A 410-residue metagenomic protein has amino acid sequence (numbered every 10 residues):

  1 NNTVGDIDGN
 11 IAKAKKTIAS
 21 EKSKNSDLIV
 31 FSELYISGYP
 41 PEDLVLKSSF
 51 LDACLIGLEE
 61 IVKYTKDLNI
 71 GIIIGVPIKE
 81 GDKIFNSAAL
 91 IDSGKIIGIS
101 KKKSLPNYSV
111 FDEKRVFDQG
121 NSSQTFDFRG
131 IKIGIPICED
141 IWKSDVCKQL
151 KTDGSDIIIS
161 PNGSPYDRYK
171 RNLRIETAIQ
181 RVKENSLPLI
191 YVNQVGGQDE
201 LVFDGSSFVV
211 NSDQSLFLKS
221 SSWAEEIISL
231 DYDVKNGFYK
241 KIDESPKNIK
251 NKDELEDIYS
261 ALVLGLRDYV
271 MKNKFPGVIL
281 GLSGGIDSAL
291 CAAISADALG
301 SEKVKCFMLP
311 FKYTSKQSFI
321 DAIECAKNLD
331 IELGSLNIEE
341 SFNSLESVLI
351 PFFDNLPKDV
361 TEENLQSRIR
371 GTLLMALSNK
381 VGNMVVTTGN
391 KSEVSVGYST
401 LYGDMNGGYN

Functional and structural regions predicted by a protein language model:
N1-G281, D297-K303, M308, L333: Enzyme catalytic cores with a strong preference for nitrogen-chemistry domains
T3, K143, D167, S288 (+2 more regions): Alpha-helix N-cap/loop-to-helix initiation residues
C54, G81, R171, E200-F203 (+11 more regions): Active-site-proximal structural scaffolding
K102-P106, F111-S123, G130, T152 (+2 more regions): Active-site adenylate/phosphate-handling loop in enzymes that bind or generate adenylated species
S215, Y269-P276, A296-C306, T314 (+4 more regions): Secondary-structure transition/capping motifs at alpha-helix termini and the adjoining loop/turn into the next element
A224-D231, K303-M308, K312, K316-T361 (+1 more regions): A conserved beta-strand->alpha-helix junction
D253-S260, L264, D268, A289-A293 (+12 more regions): Feature representing long, continuous alpha-helical segments
F275-S288, S341-F342, N390-S392: A glycine-rich phosphate-binding loop feature that marks nucleotide/adenosyl-phosphate handling sites
